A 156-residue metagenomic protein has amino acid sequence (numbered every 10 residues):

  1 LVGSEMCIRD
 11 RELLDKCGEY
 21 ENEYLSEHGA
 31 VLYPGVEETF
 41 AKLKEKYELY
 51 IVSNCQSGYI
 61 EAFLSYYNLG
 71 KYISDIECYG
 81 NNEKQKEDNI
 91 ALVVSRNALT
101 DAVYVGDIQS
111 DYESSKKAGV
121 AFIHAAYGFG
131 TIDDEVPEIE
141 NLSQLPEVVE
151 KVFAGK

Functional and structural regions predicted by a protein language model:
L1-I8: Short, small-residue-biased leader/transition segments that mark boundaries at the very start of proteins
D15, L69-K84: A short, structured active-site edge motif that brings together acidic residues
N22-I51, S57, E61, E87: Short, acidic loop-to-helix structural element flanking the phosphoryl-transfer center in phosphate-processing enzymes
E45-Y47, R96-D101, V152-F153: Glycine-rich phosphate-binding loop signature in dinucleotide/nucleotide-binding domains
E77, P137-Q144: Short acidic-hydrophobic, aromatic-tinged amphipathic segments that line or gate anion-handling sites
K86-Y112: Conserved Lys-Pro-Asp/Glu-containing loop-to-beta segment of HAD-superfamily phosphomonoesterases, centered on
Y104-E140: Acidic, Mg2+-coordinating phosphoryl-transfer loop and its flanking beta/alpha structural elements, shared across
L145-G155: Short amphipathic alpha-helix with an adjacent loop that forms part of the alpha/beta core around
